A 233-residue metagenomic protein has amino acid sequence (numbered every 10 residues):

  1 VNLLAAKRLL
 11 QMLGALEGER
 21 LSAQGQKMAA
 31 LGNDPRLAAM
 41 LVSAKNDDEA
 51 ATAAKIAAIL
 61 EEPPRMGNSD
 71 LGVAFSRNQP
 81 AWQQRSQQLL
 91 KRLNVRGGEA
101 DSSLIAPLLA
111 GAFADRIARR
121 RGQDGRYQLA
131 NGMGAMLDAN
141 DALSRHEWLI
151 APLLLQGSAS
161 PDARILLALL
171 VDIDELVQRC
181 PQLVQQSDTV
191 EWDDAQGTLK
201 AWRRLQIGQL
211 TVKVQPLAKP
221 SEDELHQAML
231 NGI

Functional and structural regions predicted by a protein language model:
V1-L13, P35: C-terminal helicase lobe
L16, D47-R126, N131, E147-I233: Acidic, serine/threonine- and proline-rich low-complexity intrinsically disordered segments
E17-K45, A50-A54, Y127, M133-A135: Accessory beta->alpha helical hairpin/"wing" motif in late/C-terminal subdomains of nucleic-acid enzymes
D138-A139: Short linear motifs in exposed loops
A142-S144: Short, surface-exposed loop/turn microsegments at beta-strand edges and helix-strand junctions
